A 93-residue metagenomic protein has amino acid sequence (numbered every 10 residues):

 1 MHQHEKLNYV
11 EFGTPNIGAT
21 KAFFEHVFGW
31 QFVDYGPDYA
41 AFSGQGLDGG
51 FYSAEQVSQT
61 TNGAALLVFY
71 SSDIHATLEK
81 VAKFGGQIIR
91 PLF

Functional and structural regions predicted by a protein language model:
M1-K21, D48, A64-L67: N-terminal beta-strand motif that seeds the catalytic metal site of vicinal oxygen chelate
N8, V33, I89-R90: A short, local hydrophobic-aromatic micro-motif
P15, Q45-G46, E55-Q56, S71-I74: Short loop segments at secondary-structure junctions
I17, V68-F93: Vicinal oxygen chelate
F24: Catalytic core of tubulin tyrosine ligase-like
V27-F32, G85-Q87: Conserved acetyl-CoA-binding loop of GNAT-fold acetyltransferases
W30-N62: Conserved short beta-strand elements that form part of the metal-binding/catalytic scaffold of enzyme active sites
